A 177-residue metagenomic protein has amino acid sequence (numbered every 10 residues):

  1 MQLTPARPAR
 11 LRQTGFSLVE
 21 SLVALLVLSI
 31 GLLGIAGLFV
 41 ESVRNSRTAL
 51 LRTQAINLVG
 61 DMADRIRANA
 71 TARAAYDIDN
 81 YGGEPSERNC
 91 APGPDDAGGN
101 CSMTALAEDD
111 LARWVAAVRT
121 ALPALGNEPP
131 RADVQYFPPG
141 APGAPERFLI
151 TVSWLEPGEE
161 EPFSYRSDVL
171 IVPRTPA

Functional and structural regions predicted by a protein language model:
Q2-G60: Aliphatic-rich helix starts adjacent to a transmembrane/signal segment
V23, R47-A49, N57-A177: Flexible, low-complexity segments enriched in proline/glycine/serine and punctuated by aromatic residues
